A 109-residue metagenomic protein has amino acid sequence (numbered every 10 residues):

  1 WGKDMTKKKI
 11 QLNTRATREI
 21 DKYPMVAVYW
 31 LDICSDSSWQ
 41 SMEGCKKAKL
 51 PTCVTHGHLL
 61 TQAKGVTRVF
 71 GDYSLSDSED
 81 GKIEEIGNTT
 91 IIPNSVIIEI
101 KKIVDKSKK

Functional and structural regions predicted by a protein language model:
G2, T6-K109: Conserved RNA-binding domains used in RNP assembly and mRNA/RNA metabolism
